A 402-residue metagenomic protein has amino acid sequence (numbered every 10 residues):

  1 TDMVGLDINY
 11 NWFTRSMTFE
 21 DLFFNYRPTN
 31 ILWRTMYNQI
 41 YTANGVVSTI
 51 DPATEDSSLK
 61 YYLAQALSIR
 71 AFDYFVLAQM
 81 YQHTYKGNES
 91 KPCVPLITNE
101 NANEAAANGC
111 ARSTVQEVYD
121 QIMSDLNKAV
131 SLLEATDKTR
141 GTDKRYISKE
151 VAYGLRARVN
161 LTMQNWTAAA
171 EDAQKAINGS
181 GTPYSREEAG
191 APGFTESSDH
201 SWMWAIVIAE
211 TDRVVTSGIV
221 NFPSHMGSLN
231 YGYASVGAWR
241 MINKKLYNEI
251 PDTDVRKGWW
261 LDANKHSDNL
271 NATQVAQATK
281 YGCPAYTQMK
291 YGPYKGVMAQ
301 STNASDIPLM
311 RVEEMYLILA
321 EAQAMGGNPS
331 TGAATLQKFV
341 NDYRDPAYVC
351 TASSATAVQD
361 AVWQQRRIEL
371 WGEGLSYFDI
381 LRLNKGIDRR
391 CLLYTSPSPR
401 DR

Functional and structural regions predicted by a protein language model:
T1, G5, N25-N221, G237 (+2 more regions): Acidic/polar-rich alpha-helix caps and helix-coil junctions
L6-F19: Cytochrome P450
M17-R27: Acidic/histidine-rich, surface-exposed loop or edge segments in extracytoplasmic proteins
H225-A238: Short, cationic low-complexity segments
K244-K245: Short hydrophobic "helix-edge" motifs at membrane interfaces and signal-peptide entry regions
